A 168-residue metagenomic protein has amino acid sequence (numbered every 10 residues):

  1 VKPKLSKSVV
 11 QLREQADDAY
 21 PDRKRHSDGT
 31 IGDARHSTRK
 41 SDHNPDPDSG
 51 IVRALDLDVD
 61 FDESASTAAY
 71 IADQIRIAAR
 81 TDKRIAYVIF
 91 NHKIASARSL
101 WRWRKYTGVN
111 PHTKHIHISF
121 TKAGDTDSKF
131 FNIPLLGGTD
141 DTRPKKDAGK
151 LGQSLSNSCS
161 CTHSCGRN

Functional and structural regions predicted by a protein language model:
V1-L100, T113-F120: Secreted/periplasmic proteins that engage bacterial cell-wall peptidoglycan
V1-P3, K122-N168: Low-complexity, Gly/Ser/Thr/Pro-rich intrinsically disordered linker/tail segments
A19, A86, K105, K129-F130: Intrinsically disordered, low-complexity N-terminal regions enriched in serine/proline/glycine with scattered basic
H26-G29, P47, K105, T121 (+2 more regions): Generic detector of intrinsically disordered, low-complexity, polar/charged segments
A97-R104, F130-N132: Short amphipathic beta-strand/extended segments with alternating polar/hydrophobic composition
R104-N110: Short proline/glycine-enriched turn/loop segments at secondary-structure junctions
